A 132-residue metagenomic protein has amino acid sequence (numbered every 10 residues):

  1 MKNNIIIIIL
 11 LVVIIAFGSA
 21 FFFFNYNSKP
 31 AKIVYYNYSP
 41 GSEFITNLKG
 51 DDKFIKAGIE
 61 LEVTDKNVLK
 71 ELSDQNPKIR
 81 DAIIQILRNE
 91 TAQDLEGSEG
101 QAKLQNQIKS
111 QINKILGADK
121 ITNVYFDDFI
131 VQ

Functional and structural regions predicted by a protein language model:
M1-Q132: Flexible, low-complexity charged segments
